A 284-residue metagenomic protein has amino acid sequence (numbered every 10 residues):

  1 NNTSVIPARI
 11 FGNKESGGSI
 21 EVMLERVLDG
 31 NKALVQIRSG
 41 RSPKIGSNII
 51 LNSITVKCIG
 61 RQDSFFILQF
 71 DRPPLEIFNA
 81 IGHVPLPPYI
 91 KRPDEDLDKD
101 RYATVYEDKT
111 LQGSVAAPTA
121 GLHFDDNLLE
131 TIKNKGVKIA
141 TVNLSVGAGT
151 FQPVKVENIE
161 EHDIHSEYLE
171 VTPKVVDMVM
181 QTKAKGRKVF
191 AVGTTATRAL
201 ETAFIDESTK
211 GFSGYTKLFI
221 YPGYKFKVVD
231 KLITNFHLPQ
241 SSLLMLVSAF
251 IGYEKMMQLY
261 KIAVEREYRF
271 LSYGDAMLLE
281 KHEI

Functional and structural regions predicted by a protein language model:
N2-I284: Surface-exposed, charge/polar-rich loops and edge strands
